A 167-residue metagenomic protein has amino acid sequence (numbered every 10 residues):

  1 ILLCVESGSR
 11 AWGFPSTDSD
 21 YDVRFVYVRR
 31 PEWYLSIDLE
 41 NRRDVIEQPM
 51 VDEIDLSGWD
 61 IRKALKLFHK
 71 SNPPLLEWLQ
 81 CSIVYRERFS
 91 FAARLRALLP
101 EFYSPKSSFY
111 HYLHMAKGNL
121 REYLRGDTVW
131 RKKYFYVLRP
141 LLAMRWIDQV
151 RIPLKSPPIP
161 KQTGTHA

Functional and structural regions predicted by a protein language model:
I1-V5: Helical scaffold of the NTase/Pol beta-like nucleotidyltransferase catalytic core
G8-P49, I54: Catalytic metal-binding acidic patch
D22, S82-I83, K155: Residue-level signal for alpha-helical context at structural boundaries
R29-E32, K70-P74, G118, A143-M144: Short loop/turn segments at secondary-structure transitions that flank enzyme active sites
R30, D60, S156-I159: Short, solvent-exposed coil/turn linker segments
I37-K117: A basic- and aromatic-enriched beta-loop-alpha substructure that forms the phosphate/nucleotide- and DNA/RNA-contacting
R96-A167: Conserved nucleotidyltransferase catalytic core and NTase-mimicking acidic/glycine-rich helix/loop elements in nucleic
